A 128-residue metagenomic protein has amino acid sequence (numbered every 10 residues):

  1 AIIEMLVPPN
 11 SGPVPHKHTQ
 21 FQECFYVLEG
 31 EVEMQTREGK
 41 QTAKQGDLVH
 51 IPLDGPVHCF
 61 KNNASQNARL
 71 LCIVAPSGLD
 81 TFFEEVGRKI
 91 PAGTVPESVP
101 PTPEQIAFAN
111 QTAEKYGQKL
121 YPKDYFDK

Functional and structural regions predicted by a protein language model:
A1-P15, F21: A short glycine-rich, His/Asp/Glu-containing loop-to-beta-strand
Q20-V32, R37-E38: Glycine- and acidic-residue-biased ligand/ion/polar-headgroup-sensing regions
E31, E38-G55: Short acidic-glycine-tyrosine-enriched beta hairpin
L53-D80: Ligand-binding loop in jelly-roll beta-barrel domains
V86-K128: Acidic/histidine-enriched, glycine/proline-rich intrinsically disordered or flexible terminal extensions
